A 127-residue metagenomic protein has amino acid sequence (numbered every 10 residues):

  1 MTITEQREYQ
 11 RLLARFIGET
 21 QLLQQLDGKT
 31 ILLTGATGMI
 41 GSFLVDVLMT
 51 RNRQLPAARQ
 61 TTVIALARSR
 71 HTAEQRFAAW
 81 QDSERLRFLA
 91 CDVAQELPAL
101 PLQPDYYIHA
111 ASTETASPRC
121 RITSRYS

Functional and structural regions predicted by a protein language model:
M1-T4: Helix-enriched interaction subdomains in cytosolic or periplasmic regions, typified by TIR/SEFIR signaling/NADase cores
Q6-K29: A short, basic/flexible loop-to-alpha-helix module at the beginning of a structural domain
D27-G28, Q60, P104: Phosphate-coordination loops involved in phosphoryl transfer and adenosine-cofactor binding
K29-Q54: N-terminal Rossmann NAD(P)H-binding glycine-rich loop of SDR-like oxidoreductase domains
R53-A73: Conserved glycine-rich Rossmann-like NAD(P)H-binding loop of the short-chain dehydrogenase/reductase
H71-L86: Short, conserved SAM-binding/catalytic segment of Class I S-adenosyl-L-methionine-dependent methyltransferases
E84-S127: NAD(P)H-binding glycine-rich loop region in Rossmannoid oxidoreductase-like domains and their noncatalytic homologs
